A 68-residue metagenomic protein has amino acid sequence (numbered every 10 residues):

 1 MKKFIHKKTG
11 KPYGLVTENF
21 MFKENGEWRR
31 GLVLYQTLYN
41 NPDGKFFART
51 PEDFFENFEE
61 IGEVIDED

Functional and structural regions predicted by a protein language model:
M1-K7: Short coil-to-beta transition motif at edge beta-strands of beta-rich domains
K8-G10, P42: Glycine-centered tight beta-turn/hairpin loop motif at sheet-sheet or coil-to-beta transitions
K11-M21: Short beta-strand-centered aromatic/proline hotspots
N19-P51: Basic/aromatic-rich interaction segments and small domains that mediate binding to polyanionic partners
D43-D68: Intrinsically disordered, low-complexity, charged/polar segments
